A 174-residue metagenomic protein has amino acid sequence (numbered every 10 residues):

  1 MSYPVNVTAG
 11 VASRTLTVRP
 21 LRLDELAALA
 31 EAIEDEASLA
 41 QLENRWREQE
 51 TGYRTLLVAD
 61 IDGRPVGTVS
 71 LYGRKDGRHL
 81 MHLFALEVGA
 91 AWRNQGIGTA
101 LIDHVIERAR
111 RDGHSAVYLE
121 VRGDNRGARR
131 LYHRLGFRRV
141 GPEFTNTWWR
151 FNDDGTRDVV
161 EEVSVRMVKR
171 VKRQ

Functional and structural regions predicted by a protein language model:
S2-A12, L16, P20-R93, I102-H104 (+3 more regions): Acetyl-CoA-dependent GNAT
R64, S70, D76-L80, T145-V160: Conserved acyl-donor/pantetheine-binding loop and adjacent beta-alpha core of acyl/acetyltransferases and related
H82, G96, A116, G127: Amphipathic alpha-helical recognition patches that constitute DNA-binding helices
G96, G113, G136: Short glycine-rich hinge loops at helix-strand junctions in the catalytic core of two-component histidine kinases
G98, I102, N125-A128, F144-F151: Short glycine/proline-centered loop/turn elements that form peptide/ligand docking sites
A109-E120: Conserved GNAT acetyl-CoA-binding A-motif
E120, H133, R138-R157, R166: Conserved catalytic-core motifs of GNAT/GCN5-like acyltransferases
